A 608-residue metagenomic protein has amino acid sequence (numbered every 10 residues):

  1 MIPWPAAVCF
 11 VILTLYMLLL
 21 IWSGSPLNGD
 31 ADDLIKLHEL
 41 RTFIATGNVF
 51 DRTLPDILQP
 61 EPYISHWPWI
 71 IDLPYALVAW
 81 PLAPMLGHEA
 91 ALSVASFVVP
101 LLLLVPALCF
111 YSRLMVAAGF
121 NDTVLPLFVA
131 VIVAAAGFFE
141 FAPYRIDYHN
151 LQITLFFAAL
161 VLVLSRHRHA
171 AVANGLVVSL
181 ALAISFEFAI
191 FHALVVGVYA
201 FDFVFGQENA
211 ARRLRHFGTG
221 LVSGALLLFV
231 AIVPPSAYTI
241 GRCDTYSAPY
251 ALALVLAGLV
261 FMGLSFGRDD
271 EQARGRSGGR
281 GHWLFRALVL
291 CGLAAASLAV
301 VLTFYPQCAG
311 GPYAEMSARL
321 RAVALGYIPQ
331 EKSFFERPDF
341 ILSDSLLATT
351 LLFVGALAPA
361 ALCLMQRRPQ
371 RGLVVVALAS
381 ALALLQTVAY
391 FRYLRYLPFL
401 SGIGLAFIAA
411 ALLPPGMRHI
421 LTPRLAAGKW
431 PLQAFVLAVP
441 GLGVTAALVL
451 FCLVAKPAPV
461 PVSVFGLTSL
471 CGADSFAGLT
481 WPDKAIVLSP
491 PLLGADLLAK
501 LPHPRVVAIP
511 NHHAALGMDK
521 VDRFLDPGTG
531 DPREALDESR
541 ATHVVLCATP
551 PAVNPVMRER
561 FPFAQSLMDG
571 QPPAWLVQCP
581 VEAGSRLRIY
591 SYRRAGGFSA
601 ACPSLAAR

Functional and structural regions predicted by a protein language model:
M1-S23, A31, V116-A117, V124-L125 (+1 more regions): Start-transfer (signal-anchor) and selected internal transmembrane alpha helices of multi-pass inner/ER membrane
C9-Y16, V99-L114, A118, D122-V204 (+2 more regions): Membrane-embedded helix bundles of polyisoprenyl
E39-F43, L58-H88, A181: Short hydrophobic/aromatic helix or loop-helix immediately within or flanking a transmembrane segment in polytopic
S65-L73, A83-C109, A142-I146: Loop-to-helix entry region of an early transmembrane alpha helix in multi-pass inner-membrane enzymes
P106, A426-P431, L437-R608: Extracytoplasmic
H149, G355, L382, A389-L425: Hydrophobic/aromatic-rich transmembrane helices and adjacent perimembrane loops
F191-R286: Perimembrane helix-loop-helix junctions
S247-S265, L290-M365, G372-L373: Alpha-helical transmembrane segments at the extracellular/periplasmic loop-to-helix junctions of multi-pass membrane
